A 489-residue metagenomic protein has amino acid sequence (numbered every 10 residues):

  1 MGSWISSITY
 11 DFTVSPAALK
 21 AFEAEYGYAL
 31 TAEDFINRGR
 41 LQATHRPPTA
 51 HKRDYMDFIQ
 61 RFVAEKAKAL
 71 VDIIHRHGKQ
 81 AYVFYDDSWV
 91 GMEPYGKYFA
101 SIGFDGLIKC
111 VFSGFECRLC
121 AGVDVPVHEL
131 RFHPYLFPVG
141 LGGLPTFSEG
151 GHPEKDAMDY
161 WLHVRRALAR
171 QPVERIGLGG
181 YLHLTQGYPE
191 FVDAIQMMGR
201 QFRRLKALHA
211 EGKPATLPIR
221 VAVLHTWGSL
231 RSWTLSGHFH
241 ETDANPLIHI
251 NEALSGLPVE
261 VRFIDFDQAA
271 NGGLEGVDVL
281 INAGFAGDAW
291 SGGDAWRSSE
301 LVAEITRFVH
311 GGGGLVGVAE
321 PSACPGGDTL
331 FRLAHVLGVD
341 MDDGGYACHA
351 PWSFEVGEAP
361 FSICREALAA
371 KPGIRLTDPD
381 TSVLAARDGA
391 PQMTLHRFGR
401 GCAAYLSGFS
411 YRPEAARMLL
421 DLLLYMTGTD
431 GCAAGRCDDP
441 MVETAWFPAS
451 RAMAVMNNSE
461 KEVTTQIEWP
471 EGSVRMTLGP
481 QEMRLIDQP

Functional and structural regions predicted by a protein language model:
M1, S113-E116, F132-P134, P138 (+1 more regions): Substrate-binding cleft of secreted/luminal carbohydrate-active enzymes
M1-L119: Polysaccharide-binding and catalytic clefts of secreted carbohydrate-active enzymes
P47-A64, G103-V111, L144-D156, G179-L182 (+2 more regions): The substrate-binding groove and active-site-proximal loops of carbohydrate-active enzymes, especially glycoside
E65-Y82, R166-R175, I250-R262, G312 (+1 more regions): A structural motif corresponding to the C-terminal end of an alpha-helix and its immediate exit/capping segment
A81-F84, G106-C110, P126-P134, E174-G179: Hydrophobic faces of well-ordered beta-strands that scaffold small-molecule active sites in alpha/beta enzyme cores
F99-A100, C117-V127, L168-Q171: Acidic (Asp/Glu)-rich catalytic clusters
D156-A157, D288-P489: A conserved amphipathic helix/loop scaffold that creates a polar/acidic microenvironment used either to coordinate
R165, R170-Q171, D193-V277: Aromatic-Pro/Gly-enriched surface loop or interdomain linker that acts as a lid/target-recognition segment
